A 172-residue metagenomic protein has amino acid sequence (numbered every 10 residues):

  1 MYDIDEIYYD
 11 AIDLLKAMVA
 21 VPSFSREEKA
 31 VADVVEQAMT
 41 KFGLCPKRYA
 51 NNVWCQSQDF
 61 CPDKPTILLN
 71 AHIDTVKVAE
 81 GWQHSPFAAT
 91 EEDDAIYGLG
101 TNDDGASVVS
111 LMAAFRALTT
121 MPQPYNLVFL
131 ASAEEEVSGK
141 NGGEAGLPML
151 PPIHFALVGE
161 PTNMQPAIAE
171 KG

Functional and structural regions predicted by a protein language model:
M1-N70, T75-V78: N-terminal helical capping/dimerization or prosegment-like subdomains of hydrolases acting on amide or phosphate bonds
D5, K41-F42, V53-Q56, H84 (+2 more regions): A generic local structural motif
R26, L99-G100, P166-A167: A generic structural signal for short coil/turn motifs at secondary-structure boundaries
V31, D103, E170: Short, contiguous, pocket-lining structural segments that sit at or immediately flank catalytic/ligand-binding sites
Y49-N51, A71-I73, T101, S132-E134 (+1 more regions): Fold-independent oxyanion-binding glycine-rich loops and adjacent beta-strand/coil segments at enzyme active sites
K64-V128: Active-site metal-coordination/substrate-binding segment of hydrolases, especially metallo-dependent peptidases
A106-A113, T119-G172: Fold-level recognition of mixed alpha/beta catalytic cores in primary-metabolism enzymes, strongest
